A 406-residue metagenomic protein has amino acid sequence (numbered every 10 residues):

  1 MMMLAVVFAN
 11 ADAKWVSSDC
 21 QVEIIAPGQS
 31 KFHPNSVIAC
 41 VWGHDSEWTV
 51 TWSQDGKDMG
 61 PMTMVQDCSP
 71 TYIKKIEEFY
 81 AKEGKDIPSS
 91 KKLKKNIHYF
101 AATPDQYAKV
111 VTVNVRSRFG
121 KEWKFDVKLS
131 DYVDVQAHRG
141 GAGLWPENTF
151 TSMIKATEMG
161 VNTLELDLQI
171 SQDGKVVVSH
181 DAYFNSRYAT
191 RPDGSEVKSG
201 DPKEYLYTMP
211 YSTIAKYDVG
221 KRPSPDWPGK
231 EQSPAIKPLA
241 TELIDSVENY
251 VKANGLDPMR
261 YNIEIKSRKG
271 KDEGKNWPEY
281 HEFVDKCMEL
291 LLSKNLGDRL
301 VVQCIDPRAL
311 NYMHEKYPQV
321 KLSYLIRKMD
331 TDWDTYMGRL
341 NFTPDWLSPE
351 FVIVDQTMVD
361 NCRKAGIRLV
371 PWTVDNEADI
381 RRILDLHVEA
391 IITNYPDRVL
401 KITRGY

Functional and structural regions predicted by a protein language model:
M2-F8: Hydrophobic h-region of N-terminal signal peptides that target proteins for export in Gram-negative bacteria
F8-N35, E83-G84, S130: Short, compositionally biased P/S/T/A/G/V-rich stretches that sit at domain boundaries
A39, T112, K124-Y406: Phosphate-group recognition and catalysis centered on beta-loop-alpha active-site segments
G43-E47: Short proline/glycine-enriched turn/loop motifs at strand-loop junctions of beta-rich domains
V50-W52: Short beta-strand elements bearing conserved aromatic residues within extracellular beta-rich modules
S69-A101: Aromatic sugar-binding surface patches on proteins that engage polysaccharides or sugar-phosphate polymers
T103-K109: Surface-exposed, short loops/turns at beta-strand junctions within beta-sandwich domains
R118-W123: Short acidic/polar inter-strand loop motif in beta-rich domains
